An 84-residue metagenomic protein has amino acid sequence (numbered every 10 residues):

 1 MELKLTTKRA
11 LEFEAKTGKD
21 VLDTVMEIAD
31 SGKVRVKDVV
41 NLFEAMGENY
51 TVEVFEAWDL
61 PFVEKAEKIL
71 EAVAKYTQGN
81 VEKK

Functional and structural regions predicted by a protein language model:
M1-K8, S31-K37: Phosphate-binding glycine-rich loops and adjacent basic patches that engage nucleotide phosphates, nucleic-acid
L3-M26: Short terminal alpha-helical segments
K19-K37, N49-K84: Charged interaction scaffolds used for protein-protein
V36, V40-E44: An amphipathic alpha-helix signature
